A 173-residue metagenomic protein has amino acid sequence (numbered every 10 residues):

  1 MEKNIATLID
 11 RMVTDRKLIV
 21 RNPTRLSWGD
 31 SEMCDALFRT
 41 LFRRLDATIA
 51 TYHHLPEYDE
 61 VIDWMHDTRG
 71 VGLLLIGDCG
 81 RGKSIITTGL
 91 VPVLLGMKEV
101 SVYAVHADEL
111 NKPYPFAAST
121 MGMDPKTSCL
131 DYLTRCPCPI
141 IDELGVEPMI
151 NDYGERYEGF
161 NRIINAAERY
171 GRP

Functional and structural regions predicted by a protein language model:
M1-R69: A short, basic N-terminal segment
E2-V13, P92, G96, G145-P173: Replace "adjacent to P-loop NTPase cores in ATP/GTP-dependent enzymes" with "adjacent to NTP-binding cores
T68-R69, L133-C136, E168-G171: Short loop/turn elements that form and flank the Walker-type P-loop nucleotide-binding site in RecA-like NTPase cores
L73-L75: Hydrophobic anchor at the beta1->P-loop junction of P-loop NTPases
G80: Walker A (P-loop) phosphate-binding loop of P-loop NTPases
K83: Conserved lysine of the Walker
I86, L90: Hydrophobic positions on the alpha1 helix immediately C-terminal to the Walker A/P-loop
P92-P139: AAA+/P-loop NTPase substrate/partner-engagement loops
